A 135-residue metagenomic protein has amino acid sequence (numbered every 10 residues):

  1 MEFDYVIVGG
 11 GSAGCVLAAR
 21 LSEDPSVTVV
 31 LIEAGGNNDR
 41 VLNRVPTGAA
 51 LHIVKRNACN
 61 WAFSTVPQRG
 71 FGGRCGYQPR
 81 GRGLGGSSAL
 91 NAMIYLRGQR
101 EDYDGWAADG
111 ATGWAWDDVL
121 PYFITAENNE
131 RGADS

Functional and structural regions predicted by a protein language model:
M1-S135: N-terminal redox-cofactor-binding region of secreted/periplasmic oxidoreductases
